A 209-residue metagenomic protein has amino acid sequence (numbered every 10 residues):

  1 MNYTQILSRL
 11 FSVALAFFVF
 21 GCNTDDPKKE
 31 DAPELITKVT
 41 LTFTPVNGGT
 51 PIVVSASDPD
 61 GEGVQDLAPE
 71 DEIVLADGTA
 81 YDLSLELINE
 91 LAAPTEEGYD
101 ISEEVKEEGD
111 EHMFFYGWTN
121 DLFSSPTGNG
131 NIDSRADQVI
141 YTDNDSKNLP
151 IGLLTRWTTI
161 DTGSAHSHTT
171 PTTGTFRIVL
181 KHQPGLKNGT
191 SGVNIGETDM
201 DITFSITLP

Functional and structural regions predicted by a protein language model:
M1-F11: Bacterial N-terminal signal peptides that target proteins for export
Y3, A16-L41: Bacterial Sec-dependent N-terminal signal peptides
A14-L15, F123: Exposed boundary/loop context
E30-P209: First exposed extracellular module after export/assembly in secreted or surface-exposed proteins
